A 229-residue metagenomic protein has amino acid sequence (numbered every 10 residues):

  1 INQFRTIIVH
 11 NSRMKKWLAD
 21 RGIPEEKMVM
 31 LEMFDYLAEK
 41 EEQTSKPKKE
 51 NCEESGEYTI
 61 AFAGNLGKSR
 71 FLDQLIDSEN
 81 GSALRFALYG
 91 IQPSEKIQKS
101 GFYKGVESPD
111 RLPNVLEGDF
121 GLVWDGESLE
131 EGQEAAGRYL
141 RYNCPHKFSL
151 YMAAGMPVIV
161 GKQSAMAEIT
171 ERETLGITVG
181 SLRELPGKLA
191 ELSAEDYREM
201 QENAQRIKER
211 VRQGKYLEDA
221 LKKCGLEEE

Functional and structural regions predicted by a protein language model:
N2-M28, A38-K40, R172: A short, active-site helix/loop in glycosyltransferases that binds the activated sugar's phosphate group
Q3-R5, E25, A83, S100 (+2 more regions): Short, well-ordered alpha-helix to beta-strand connector turns
V9-N11, M33, G161-K162: Replace "coordinates the UDP/GDP/TDP-sugar" with "coordinates nucleotide-activated sugar donors
R13-K15, V158, A165-M166, E184: Alpha-helix capping/helix-boundary segments
F34-E117: Conserved catalytic-core segment of nucleotide-activated headgroup transferases in glycan assembly
N114-A154, V160-E168: Nucleotide-sugar-dependent
A167-K188: Change "using UDP/GDP/dTDP sugars" to "using nucleotide sugars
G180-G187, A194-E227: A charged, aromatic-enriched C-terminal amphipathic alpha-helix characteristic of glycosyltransferases across folds
